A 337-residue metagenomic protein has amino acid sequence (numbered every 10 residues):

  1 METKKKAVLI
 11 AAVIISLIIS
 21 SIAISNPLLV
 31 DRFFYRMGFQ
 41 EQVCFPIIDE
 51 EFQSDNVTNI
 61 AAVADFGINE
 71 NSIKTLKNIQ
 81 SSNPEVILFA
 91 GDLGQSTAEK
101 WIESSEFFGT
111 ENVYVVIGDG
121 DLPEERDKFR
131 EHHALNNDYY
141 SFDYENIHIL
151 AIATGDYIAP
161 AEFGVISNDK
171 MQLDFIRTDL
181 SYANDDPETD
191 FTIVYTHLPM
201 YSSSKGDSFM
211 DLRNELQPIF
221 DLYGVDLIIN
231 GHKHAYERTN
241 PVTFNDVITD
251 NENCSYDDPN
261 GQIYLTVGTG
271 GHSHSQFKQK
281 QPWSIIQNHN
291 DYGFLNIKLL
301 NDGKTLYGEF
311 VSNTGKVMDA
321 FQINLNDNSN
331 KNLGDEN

Functional and structural regions predicted by a protein language model:
M1-P27: Secretory targeting signatures
L28-W101, S203: N-terminal active-site segment of His-dependent metallophosphoesterases
V30-I47, S54, H274-N337: A short C-terminal boundary segment appended to hydrolase-like catalytic domains
I47-S54, A98-E188, T192, D207 (+5 more regions): Extended active-site neighborhood of metal-dependent phosphoesterases/phosphodiesterases
I60, I87, I149, T192-I193: Hydrophobic beta-strand anchors of alpha/beta hydrolase catalytic cores
D65, G91-D92, G118-D119, H197 (+1 more regions): Active-site glycine-centered loops adjacent to acidic/histidine catalytic or metal-binding residues that shape
I73, D138, P160-F163, G315-N324: A short, polar/proline- and glycine-enriched secondary-structure boundary/capping micro-motif
I193-Y201, D226-Y236: Histidine-centered catalytic micro-motifs
